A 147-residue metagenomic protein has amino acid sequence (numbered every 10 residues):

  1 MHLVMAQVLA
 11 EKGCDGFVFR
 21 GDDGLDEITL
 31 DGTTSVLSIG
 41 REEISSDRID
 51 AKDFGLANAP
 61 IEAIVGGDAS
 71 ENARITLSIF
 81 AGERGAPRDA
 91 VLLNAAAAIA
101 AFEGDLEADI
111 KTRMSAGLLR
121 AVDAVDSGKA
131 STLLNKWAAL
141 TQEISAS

Functional and structural regions predicted by a protein language model:
M1-S147: Glycine-rich anion-binding loops and their surrounding alpha/beta cores
